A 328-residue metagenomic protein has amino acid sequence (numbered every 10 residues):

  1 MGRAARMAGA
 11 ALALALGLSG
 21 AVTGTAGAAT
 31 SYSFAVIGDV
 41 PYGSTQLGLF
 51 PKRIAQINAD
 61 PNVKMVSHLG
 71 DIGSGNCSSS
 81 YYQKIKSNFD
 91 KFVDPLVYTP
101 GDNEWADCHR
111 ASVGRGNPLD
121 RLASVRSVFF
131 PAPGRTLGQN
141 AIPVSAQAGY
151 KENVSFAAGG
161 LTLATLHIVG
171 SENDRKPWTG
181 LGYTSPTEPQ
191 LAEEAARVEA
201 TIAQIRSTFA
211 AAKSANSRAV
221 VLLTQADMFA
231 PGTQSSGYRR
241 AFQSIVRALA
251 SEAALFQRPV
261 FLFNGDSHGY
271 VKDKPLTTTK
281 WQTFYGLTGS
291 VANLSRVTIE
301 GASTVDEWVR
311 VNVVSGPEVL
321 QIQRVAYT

Functional and structural regions predicted by a protein language model:
M1-A28: Secretory targeting and sorting signals
A28-Y81, S217: N-terminal active-site segment of His-dependent metallophosphoesterases
S33-G38, K64-G70, S74, P95-P100 (+7 more regions): Structural recognition of the beta-strand scaffold that forms the well-ordered cores of secreted hydrolase catalytic
G43-S44, S74-C77, P100-H109, S171-K176 (+3 more regions): Active-site environment of divalent metal-dependent phosphoester hydrolases
Q46-I54, L69, Y81-N88, P118-R126 (+2 more regions): Stable alpha-helical elements in mature extracytoplasmic
N58-M65, A164, L181-L276: His/acidic metal-ligating clusters that form di-metal
S80-R197, T277-N312: Extended active-site neighborhood of metal-dependent phosphoesterases/phosphodiesterases
D306-T328: A short C-terminal boundary segment appended to hydrolase-like catalytic domains
